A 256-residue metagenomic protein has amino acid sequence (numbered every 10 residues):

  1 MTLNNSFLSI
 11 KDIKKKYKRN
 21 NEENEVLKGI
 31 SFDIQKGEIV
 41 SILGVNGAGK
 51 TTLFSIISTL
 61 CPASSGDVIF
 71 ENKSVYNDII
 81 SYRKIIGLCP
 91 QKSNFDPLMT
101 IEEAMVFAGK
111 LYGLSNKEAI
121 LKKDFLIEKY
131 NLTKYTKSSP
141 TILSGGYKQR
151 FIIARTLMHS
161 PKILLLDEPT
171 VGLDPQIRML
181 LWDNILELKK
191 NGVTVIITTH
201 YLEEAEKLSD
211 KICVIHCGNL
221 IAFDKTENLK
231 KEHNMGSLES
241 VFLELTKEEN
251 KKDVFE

Functional and structural regions predicted by a protein language model:
V45-G49: Walker A (P-loop) phosphate-binding loop of ABC-type ATPase nucleotide-binding domains
G66-N77, S81-Y82: Conserved ABC transporter NBD signature motif
V106, K110, K117-Y135: Conserved ABC ATPase "signature" region
S139-L143: Conserved ABC ATPase signature
M158-K162: A short, proline-enriched helix->beta-strand linker immediately N-terminal to the Walker B motif in ABC-type P-loop
L164-D167: Catalytic Walker B motif of ABC-type/P-loop ATPase nucleotide-binding domains
F223-D224: ABC ATPase "signature
